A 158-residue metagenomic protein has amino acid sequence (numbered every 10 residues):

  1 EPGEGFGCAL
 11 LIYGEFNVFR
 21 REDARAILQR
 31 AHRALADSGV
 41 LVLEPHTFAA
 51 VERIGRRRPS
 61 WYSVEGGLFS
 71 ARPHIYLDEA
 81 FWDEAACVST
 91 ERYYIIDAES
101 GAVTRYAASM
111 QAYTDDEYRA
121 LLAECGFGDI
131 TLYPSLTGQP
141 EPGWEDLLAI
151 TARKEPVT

Functional and structural regions predicted by a protein language model:
E1-A9: A short acidic, Gly/Pro-enriched loop at the edge of an enzyme's catalytic core that lines a small-molecule cofactor
G5, D37, G126-G128: Short loop/turn motifs at secondary-structure junctions
I12-G14: Residues lining the SAM
N17-F19: A short His-aromatic
R25-V40: A short glycine-rich, Lys/Arg-flanked "PGG" loop and its adjoining helix->strand segment in the class I
L41-V42, D129: A short hydrophobic/small-residue beta-strand
V42-E117: SAM-dependent methyltransferase
S109-T158: C-terminal lobe and adjacent flexible extensions of AdoMet/dcAdoMet transferase-like proteins
